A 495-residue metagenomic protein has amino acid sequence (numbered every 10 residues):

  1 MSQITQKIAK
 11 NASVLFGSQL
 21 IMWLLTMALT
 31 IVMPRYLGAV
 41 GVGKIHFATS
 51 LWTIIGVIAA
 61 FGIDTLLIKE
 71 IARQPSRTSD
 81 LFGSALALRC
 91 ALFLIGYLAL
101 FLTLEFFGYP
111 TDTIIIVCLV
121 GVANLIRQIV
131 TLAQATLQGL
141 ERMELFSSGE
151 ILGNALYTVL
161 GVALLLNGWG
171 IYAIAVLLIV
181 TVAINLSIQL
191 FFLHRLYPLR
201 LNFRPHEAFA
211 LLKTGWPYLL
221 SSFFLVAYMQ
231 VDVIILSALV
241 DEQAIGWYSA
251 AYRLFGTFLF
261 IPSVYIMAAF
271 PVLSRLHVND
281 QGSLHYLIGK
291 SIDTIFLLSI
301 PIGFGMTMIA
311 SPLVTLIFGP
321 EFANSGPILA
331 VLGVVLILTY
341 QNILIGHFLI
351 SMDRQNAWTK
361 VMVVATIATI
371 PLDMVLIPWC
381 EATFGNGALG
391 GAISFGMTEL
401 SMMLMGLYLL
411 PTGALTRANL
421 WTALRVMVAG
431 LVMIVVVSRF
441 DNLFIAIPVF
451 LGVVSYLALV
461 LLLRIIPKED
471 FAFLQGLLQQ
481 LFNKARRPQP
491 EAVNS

Functional and structural regions predicted by a protein language model:
M1-I4, I8, E144, S187-M229 (+4 more regions): Interhelical loop/hinge segments that connect adjacent transmembrane helices in multipass membrane
S2, R417-L420, M427, I434-S495: Membrane-proximal transmembrane or re-entrant/amphipathic helices at the cytosolic face
I4-D64, Y97, F101, A123 (+6 more regions): Signature of the first transmembrane helix
A9-M22, S79-D80, C118, V122-A123 (+9 more regions): Alpha-helical transmembrane segments of multi-pass membrane transporters/permeases
N11-T26, G153, I174-N185, Q189 (+6 more regions): Transmembrane helical elements of multi-pass membrane transporters/channels
V32-K44, T111-C118, L140-E144, A155-S187 (+4 more regions): Membrane-interface helix-loop junctions in multi-pass transport and translocation proteins
I71-L88, W247-V363: Specific pore-lining/lateral-gate transmembrane helices of multi-pass inner-membrane transport and insertion machines
A87-F224, M229-Q230: Hydrophobic transmembrane helix module of multi-pass membrane transport proteins
